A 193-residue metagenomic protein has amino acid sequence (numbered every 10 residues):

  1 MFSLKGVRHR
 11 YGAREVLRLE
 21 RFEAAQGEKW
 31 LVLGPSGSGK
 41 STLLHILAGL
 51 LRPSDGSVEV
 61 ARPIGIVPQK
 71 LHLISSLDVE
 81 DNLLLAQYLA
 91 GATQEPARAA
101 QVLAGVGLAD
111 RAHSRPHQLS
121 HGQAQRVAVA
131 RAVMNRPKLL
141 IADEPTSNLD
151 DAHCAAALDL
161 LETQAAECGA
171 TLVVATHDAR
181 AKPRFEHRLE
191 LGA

Functional and structural regions predicted by a protein language model:
G12, R52, D81-P96, G105: ABC-type ATPase nucleotide-binding domains, specifically the catalytic core motifs of the NBD
A48: Helix-to-loop junction immediately C-terminal to a conserved catalytic motif
S114, N135, C168: Conserved signature/switch motifs of ABC ATPase nucleotide-binding domains
R115-L119, Q123-Q125: Conserved ABC ATPase signature
V129: Hydrophobic anchor residue at the start of the ABC signature
L140-D143: Catalytic Walker B motif of ABC-type/P-loop ATPase nucleotide-binding domains
D150: ABC-family nucleotide-binding domains
